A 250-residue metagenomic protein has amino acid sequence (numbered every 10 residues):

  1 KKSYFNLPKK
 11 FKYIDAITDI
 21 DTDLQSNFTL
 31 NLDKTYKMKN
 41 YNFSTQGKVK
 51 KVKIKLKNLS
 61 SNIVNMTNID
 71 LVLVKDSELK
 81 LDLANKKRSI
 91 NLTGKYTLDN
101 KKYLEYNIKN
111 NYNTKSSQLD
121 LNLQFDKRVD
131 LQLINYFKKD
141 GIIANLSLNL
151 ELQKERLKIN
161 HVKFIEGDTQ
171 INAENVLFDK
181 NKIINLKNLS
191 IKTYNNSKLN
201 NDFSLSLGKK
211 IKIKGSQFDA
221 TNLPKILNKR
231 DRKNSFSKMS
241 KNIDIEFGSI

Functional and structural regions predicted by a protein language model:
K1-I250: Membrane-proximal interfacial segments on either side of biological membranes
